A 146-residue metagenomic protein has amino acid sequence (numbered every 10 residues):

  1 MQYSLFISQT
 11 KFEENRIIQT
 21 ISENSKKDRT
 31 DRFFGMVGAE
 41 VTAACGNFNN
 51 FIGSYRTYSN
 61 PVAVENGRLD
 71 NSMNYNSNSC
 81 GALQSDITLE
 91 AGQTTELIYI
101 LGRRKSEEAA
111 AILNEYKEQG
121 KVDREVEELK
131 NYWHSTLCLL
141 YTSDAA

Functional and structural regions predicted by a protein language model:
M1-N66, L83, A109-L139: Polysaccharide-binding surfaces and accessory modules of carbohydrate-active proteins
P61, M73-N74: Short amphipathic alpha-helical segments, especially helix-boundary/capping motifs
R68-D70: Conserved mixed alpha/beta core segments that line enzyme active sites in large multi-domain catalysts
S72, L97, R103, A109-E115: General "foldedness" signal
S72, Q84-T88: Beta-strand-rich interaction surfaces with strong enrichment in secreted/lumenal proteins
Y75-G81: Short beta-strand and strand-turn-strand segments in soluble, beta-rich domains
I87-K105: Short Pro-Gly-centered flexible turn/kink motifs
Y141-A146: Conserved small/polar residues in nucleotide/adenosyl-binding loops
